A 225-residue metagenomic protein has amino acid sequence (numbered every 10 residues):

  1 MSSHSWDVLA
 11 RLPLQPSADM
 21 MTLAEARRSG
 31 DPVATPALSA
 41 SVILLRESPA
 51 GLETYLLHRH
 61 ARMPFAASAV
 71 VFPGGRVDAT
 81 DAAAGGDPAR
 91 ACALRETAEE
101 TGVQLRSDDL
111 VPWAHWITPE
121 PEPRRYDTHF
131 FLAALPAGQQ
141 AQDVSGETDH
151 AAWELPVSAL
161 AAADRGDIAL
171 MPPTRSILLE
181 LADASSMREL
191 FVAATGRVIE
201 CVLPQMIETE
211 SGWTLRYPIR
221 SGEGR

Functional and structural regions predicted by a protein language model:
M1-T148, A152, P156-R225: N-terminal leader/linker segments that precede catalytic domains of diphosphate-processing enzymes
